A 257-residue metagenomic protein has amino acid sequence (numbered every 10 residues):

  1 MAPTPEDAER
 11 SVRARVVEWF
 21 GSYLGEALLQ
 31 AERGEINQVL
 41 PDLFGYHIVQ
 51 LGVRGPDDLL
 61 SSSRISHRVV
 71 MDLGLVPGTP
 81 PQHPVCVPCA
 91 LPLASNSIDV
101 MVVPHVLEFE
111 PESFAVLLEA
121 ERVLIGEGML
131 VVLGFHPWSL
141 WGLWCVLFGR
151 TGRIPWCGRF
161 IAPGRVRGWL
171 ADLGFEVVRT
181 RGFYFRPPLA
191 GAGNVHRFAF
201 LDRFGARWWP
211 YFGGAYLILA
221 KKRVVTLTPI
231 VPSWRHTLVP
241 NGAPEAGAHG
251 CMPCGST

Functional and structural regions predicted by a protein language model:
M1-P41: Class I SAM-dependent methyltransferase Rossmann-like catalytic core, especially the SAM/SAH-binding loop
G34, Q38-L91: Class I SAM-dependent methyltransferase SAM/SAH-binding core
C89-M101: A short acidic, Gly/Pro-enriched loop at the edge of an enzyme's catalytic core that lines a small-molecule cofactor
F114-M129: A short glycine-rich, Lys/Arg-flanked "PGG" loop and its adjoining helix->strand segment in the class I
M129-C157: Conserved class I S-adenosyl-L-methionine
L147, C157-T180: Short alpha-helix
E176-D202, Y211-F212: Conserved catalytic loop of SAM-dependent methyltransferase domains
F200-T257: C-terminal lobe and adjacent flexible extensions of AdoMet/dcAdoMet transferase-like proteins
